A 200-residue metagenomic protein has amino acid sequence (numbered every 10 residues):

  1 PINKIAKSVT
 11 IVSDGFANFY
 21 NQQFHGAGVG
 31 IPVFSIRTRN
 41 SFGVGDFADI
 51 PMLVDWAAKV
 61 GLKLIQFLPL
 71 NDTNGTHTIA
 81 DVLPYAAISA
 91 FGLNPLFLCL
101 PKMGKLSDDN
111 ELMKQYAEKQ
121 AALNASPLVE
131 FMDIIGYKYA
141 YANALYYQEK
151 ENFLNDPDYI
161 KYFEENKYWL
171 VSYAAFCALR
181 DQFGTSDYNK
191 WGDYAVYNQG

Functional and structural regions predicted by a protein language model:
I2-N18: Short beta-strand elements
D14-G200: Acidic/aromatic-lined carbohydrate-recognition and catalytic surfaces of CAZymes acting on diverse glycans
